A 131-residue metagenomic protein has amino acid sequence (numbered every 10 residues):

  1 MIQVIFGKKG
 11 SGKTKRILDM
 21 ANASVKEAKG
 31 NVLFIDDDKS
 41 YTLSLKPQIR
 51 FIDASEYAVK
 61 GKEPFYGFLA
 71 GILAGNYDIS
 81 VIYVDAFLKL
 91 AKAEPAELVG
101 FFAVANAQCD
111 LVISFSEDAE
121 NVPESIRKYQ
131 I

Functional and structural regions predicted by a protein language model:
M1-G71, V122-R127: Conserved P-loop
E56, L73-I131: Replace "adjacent to P-loop NTPase cores in ATP/GTP-dependent enzymes" with "adjacent to NTP-binding cores
